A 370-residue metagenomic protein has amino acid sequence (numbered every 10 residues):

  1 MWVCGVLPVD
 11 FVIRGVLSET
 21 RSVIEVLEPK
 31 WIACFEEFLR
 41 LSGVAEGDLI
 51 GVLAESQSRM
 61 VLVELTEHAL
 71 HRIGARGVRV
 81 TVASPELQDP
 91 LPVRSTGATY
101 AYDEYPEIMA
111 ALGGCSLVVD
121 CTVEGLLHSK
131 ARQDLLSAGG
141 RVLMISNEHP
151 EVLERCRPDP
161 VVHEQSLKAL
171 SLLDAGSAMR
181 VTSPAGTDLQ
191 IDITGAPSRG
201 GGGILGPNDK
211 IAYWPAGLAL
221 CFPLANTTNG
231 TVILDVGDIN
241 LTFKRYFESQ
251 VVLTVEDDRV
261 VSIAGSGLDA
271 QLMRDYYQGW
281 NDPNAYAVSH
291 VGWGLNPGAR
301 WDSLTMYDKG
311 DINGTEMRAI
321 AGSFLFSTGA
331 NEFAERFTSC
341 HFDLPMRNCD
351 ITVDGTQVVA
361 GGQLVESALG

Functional and structural regions predicted by a protein language model:
W2, P8-E248, E256, Q271 (+3 more regions): Active-site bordering "gate/hinge" segments that shape substrate access to catalytic or cofactor-binding pockets
P197, R259, P297, E332: Short loop/turn segments at secondary-structure transitions that flank enzyme active sites
Y246, S262-G329: Dual-mode signal for accessory low-complexity, basic/Gly-rich regions
S249-A264: Gly/Pro-enriched, hydrophobic low-complexity segments that function as extracytoplasmic propeptides/linkers
G310-G370: Internal helix-turn-beta structural module
